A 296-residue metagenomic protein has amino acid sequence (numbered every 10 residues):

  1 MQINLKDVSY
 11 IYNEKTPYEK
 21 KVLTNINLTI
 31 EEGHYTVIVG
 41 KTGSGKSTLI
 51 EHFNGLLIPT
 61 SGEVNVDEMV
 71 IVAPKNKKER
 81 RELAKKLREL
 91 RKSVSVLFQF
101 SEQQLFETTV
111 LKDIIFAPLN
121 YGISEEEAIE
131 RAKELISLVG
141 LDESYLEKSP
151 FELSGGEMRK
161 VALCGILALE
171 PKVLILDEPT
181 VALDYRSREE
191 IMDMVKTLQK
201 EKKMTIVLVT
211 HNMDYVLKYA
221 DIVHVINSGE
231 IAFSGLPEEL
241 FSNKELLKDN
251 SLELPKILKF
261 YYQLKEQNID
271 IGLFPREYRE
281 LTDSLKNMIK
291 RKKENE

Functional and structural regions predicted by a protein language model:
N54: Helix-to-loop junction immediately C-terminal to a conserved catalytic motif
G62-K78, L90: Conserved ABC transporter NBD signature motif
E127-S144: Conserved ABC ATPase "signature" region
S149-L153, E157: Conserved ABC ATPase signature
E170: Conserved catalytic motifs of ABC-family nucleotide-binding domains
L174-D177: Catalytic Walker B motif of ABC-type/P-loop ATPase nucleotide-binding domains
S228-G229: Conserved ABC ATPase "signature" C-loop
